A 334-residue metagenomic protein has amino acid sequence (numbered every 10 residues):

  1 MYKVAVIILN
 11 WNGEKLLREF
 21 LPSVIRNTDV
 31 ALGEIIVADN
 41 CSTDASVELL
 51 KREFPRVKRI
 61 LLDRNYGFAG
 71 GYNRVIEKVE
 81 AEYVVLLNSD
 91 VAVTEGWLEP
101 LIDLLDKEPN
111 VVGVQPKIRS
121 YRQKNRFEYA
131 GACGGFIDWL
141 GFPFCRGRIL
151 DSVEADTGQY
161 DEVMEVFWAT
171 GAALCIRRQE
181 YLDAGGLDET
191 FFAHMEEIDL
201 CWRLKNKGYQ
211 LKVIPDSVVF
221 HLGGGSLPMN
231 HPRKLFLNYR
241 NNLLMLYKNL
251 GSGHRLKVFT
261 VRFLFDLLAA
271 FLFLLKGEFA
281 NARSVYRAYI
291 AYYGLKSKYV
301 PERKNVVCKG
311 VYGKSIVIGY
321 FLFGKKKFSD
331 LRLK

Functional and structural regions predicted by a protein language model:
I7, K207-G319: Active-site-adjacent helix/loop segment of glycosyltransferases that harbors family-specific signature motifs
P22-L32: Short, acidic, metal-binding catalytic loop of nucleotide-sugar glycosyltransferases
S23, D39-E48, R64, T94: A conserved acidic beta->alpha catalytic loop
L32-C41, I60-L62: Short beta-strand/loop segment that forms part of the nucleotide-sugar
L62-V79, S89-V91, P100: Glycine-rich, basic loop-to-helix element that forms the pyrophosphate-binding segment of sugar-nucleotide handling
V84: Short aromatic/hydrophobic "clamp" motif used to bind/position activated sugar donors
V91-F142: Conserved donor NDP-sugar-binding/catalytic core segment of glycosyltransferases
D161-V218: A short, conserved alpha-helix in the catalytic core of glycosyltransferases
